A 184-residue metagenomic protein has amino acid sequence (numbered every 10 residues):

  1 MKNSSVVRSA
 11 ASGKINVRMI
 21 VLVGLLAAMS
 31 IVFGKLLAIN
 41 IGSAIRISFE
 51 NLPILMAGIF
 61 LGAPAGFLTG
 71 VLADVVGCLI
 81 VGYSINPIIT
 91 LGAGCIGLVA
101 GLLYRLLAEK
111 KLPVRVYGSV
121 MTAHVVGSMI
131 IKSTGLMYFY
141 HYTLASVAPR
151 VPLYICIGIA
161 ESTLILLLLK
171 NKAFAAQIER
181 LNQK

Functional and structural regions predicted by a protein language model:
M1-K184: Loop-helix junctions at membrane interfaces
